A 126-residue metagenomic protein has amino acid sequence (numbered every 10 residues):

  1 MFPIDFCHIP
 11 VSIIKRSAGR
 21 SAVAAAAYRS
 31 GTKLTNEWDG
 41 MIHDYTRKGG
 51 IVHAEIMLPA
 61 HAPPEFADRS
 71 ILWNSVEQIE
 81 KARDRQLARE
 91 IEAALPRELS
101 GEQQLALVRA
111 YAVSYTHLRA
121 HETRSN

Functional and structural regions predicted by a protein language model:
M1-S125: N-terminal nicking endonuclease/strand-transfer module with a His-rich metal-binding environment and a catalytic Tyr
